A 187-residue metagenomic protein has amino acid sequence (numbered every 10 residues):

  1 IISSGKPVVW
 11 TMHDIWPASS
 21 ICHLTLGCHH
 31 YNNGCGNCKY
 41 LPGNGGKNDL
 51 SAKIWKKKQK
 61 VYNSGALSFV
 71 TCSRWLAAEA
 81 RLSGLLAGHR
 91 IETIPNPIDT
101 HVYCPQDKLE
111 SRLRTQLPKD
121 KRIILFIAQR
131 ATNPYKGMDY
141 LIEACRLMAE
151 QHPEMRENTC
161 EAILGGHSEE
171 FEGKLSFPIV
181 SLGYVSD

Functional and structural regions predicted by a protein language model:
I1-V9, G27, Q59-S64, S68 (+2 more regions): Glycosyltransferases and closely related glycan-assembly transferases that use nucleotide-activated donors
I2-P42, V70, E92: Active-site proximal beta-strand in glycosyltransferases
S19-H23, G45-E110: A short, active-site helix/loop in glycosyltransferases that binds the activated sugar's phosphate group
S68, R90, L117-L125, T159-C160: Charged active-site motifs of nucleotide-sugar-dependent glycosyltransferases
C72, I94-P97, F126-R130, L164-G165 (+1 more regions): Short hydrophobic "strand-cap" motifs at the C-terminus of beta-strands
Q106-I123, E154-R156: Nucleotide-sugar donor-binding and catalytic loop/hinge architecture of NDP-sugar-dependent glycosyltransferases
L117-K136, I142-R146: Conserved donor-binding/catalytic core segment of Leloir-type glycosyltransferases
H152-D187: Nucleotide-activated donor-binding/catalytic signature segment of Leloir-type glycosyltransferases, i.e., the conserved
